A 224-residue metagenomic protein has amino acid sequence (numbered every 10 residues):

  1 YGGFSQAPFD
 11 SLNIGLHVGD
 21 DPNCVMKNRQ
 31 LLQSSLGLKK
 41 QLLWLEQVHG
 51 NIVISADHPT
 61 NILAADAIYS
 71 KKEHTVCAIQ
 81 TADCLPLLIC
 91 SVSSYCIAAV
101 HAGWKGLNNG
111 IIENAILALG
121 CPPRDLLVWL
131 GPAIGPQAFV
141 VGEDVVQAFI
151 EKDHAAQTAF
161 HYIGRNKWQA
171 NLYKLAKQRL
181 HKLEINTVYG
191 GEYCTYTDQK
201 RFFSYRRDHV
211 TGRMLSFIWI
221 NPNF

Functional and structural regions predicted by a protein language model:
Y1-F224: Active-site microenvironment for binding and transforming phosphate-containing groups
